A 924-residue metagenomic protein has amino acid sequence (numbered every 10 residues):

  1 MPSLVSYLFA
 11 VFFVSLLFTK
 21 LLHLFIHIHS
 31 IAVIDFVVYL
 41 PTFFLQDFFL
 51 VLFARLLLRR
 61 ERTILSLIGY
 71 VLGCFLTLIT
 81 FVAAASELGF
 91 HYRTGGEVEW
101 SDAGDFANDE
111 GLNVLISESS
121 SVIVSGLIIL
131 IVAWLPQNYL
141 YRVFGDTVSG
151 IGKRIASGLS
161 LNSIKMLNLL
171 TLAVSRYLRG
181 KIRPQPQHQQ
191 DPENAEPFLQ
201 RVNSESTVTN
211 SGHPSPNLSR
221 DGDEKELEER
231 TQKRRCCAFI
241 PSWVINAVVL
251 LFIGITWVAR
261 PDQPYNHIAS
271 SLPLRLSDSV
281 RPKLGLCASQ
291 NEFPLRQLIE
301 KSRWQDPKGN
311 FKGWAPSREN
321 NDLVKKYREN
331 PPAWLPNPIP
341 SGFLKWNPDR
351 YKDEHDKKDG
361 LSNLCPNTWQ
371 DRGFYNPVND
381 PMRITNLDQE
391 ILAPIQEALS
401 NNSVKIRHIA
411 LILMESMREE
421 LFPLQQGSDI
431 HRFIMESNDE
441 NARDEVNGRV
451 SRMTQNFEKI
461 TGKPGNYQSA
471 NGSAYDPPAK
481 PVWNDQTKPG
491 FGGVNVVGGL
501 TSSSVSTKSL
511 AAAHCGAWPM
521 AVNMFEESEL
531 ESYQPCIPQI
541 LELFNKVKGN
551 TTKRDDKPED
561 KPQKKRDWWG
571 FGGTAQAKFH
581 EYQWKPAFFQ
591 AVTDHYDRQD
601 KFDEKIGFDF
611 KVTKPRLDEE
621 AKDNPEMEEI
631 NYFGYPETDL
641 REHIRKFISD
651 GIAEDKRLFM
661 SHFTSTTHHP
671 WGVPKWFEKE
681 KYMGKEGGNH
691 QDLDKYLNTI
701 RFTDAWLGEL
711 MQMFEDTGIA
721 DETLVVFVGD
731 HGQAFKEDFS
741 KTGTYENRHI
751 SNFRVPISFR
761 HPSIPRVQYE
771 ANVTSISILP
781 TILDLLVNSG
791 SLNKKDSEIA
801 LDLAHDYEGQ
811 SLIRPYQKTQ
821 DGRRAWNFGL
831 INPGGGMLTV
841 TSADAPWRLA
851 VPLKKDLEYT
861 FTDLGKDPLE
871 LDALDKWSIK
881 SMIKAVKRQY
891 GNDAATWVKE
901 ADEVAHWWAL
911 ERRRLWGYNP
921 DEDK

Functional and structural regions predicted by a protein language model:
M1-P338, N919-K924: Transmembrane and membrane-interface helices of multi-pass, inner-membrane envelope-modifying transferases
F36-Y39, V522-S528, M627-Y632, D692-N698 (+4 more regions): Active-site rim elements
R220-D221, V249-F252, A259-L411, S416-M683: Active-site-proximal alpha/beta segments of enzymes that process anionic O-linked groups
V249, R407, S451, Q455 (+8 more regions): A structural signal for well-ordered alpha-helical segments within the folded catalytic domains of diverse enzymes
N402-P423, L541, R657-S665, I700-T703 (+5 more regions): Beta-strand elements within well-structured catalytic alpha/beta cores of enzymes that handle phosphate/sulfate esters
Q425-I430, E715, I719-I764: Histidine-centered active-site microenvironments of extracellular/periplasmic hydrolases and transferases
G493-N523, M683, T742-S797: Substrate-binding rim/cap in mid-to-C-terminal beta-strand-loop elements of soluble/periplasmic
P558, P562-K564, W568-T574, N624-E628 (+3 more regions): Phosphate/adenylate-binding glycine loop and adjacent helical scaffold
